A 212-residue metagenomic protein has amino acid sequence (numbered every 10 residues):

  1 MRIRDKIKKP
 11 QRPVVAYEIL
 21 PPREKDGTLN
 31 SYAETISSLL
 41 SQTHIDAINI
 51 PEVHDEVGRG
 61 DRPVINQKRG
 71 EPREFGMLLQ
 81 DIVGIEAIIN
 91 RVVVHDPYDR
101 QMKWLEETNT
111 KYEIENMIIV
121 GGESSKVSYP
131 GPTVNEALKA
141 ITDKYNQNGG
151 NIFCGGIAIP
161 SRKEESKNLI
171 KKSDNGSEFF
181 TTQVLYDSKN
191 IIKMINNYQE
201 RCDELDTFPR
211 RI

Functional and structural regions predicted by a protein language model:
M1-S166: Active-site beta->alpha loop and helix N-cap motifs at the rims of alpha/beta catalytic domains
G121, Q183-V184: Short beta->alpha connector loops at strand-helix junctions that form conserved, small/polar/Pro-enriched
I195-R210: Structured C-terminal cap/extension of enzyme domains
